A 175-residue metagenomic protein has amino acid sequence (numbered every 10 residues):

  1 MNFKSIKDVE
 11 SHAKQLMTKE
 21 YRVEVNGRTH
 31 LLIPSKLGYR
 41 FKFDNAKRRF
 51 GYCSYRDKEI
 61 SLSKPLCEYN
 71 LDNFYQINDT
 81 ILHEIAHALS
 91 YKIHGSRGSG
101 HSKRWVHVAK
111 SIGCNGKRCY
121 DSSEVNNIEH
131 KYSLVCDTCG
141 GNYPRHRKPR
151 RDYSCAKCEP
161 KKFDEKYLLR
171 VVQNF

Functional and structural regions predicted by a protein language model:
M1-D79, A88-F175: Active-site-proximal or metal-binding-adjacent scaffold patches in catalytic folds
E84: Walker B catalytic acidic pair
